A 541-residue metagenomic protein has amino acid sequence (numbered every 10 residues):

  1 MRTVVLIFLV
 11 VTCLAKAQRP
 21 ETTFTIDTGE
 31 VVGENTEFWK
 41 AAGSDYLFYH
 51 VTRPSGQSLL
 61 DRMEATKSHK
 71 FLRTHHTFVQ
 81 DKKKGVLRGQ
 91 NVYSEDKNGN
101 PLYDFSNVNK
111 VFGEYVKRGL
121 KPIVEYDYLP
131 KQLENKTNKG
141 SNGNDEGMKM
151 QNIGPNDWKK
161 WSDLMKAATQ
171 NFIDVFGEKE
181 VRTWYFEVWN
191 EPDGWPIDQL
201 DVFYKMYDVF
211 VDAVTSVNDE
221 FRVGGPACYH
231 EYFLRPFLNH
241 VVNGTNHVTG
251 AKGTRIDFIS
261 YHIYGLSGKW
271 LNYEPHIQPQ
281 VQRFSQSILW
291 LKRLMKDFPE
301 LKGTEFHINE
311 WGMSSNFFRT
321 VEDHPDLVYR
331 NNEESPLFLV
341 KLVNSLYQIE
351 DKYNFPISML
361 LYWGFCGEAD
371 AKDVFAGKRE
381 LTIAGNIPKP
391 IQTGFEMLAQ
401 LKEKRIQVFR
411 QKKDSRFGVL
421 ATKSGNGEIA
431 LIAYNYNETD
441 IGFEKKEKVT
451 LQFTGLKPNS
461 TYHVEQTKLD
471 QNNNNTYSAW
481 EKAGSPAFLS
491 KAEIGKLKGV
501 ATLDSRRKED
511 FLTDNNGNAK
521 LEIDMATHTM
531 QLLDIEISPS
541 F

Functional and structural regions predicted by a protein language model:
M1-I7: Sec-dependent signal peptide recognition, specifically the positively charged N-region followed immediately by
L6, A15-Y185, D201-A227, E231 (+6 more regions): Non-catalytic accessory regions flanking glycosidase/transglycosidase catalytic cores in CAZymes
L47, T77, E191, E231 (+3 more regions): Flexible loop residues that form catalytic and substrate-binding hotspots at small-molecule/glycan-binding clefts
K131-E134, K269, S314-F318, G367-A371: Flexible glycine/acidic-rich beta-alpha junction loops that bind and position SAM and/or redox cofactors in anaerobic
Q199-P356: Noncatalytic carbohydrate-binding groove/subsite architecture in carbohydrate-active enzymes
Y329-E333, G377-N386: Active-site rim elements
